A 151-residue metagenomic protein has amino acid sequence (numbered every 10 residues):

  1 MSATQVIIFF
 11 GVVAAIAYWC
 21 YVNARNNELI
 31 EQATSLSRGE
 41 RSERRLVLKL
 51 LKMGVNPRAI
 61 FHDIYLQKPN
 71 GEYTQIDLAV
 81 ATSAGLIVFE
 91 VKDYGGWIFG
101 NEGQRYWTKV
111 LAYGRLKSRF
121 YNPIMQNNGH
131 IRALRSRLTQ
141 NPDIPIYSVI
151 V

Functional and structural regions predicted by a protein language model:
M1-Q75, A81-V151: Intrinsically disordered, low-complexity Ser/Thr/Pro/Gly-rich regulatory segments
